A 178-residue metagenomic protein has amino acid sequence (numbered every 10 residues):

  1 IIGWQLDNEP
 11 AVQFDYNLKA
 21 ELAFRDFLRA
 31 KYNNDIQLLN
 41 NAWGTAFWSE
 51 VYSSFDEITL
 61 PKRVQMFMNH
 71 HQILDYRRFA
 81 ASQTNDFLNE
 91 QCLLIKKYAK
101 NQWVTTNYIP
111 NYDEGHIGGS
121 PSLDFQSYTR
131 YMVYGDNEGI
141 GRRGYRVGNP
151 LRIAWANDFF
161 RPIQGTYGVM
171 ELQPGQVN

Functional and structural regions predicted by a protein language model:
I1-R152: Polysaccharide-binding and catalytic clefts of secreted carbohydrate-active enzymes
I117-P121, N157-Q164: Acidic (Asp/Glu)-rich catalytic clusters
P162, Q173-N178: Short, intrinsically disordered, charge-balanced linker/junction segments flanking boundaries in proteins
V169-E171: Active-site neighborhood of phospho(di)ester-bond hydrolases with catalytic His/Asp-centered motifs
